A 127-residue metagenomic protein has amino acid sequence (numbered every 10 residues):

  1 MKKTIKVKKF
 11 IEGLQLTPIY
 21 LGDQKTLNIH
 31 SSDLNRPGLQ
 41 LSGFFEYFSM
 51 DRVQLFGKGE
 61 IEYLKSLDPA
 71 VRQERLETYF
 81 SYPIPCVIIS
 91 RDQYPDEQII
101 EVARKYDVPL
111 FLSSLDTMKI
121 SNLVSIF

Functional and structural regions predicted by a protein language model:
M1-Y79: Gly/Thr-rich phosphate-binding loop signature of adenosyl cofactor/nucleotide-binding cores
F44-L55, G59-F127: Feature captures the catalytic cores and cofactor-binding loops of soluble hydro-lyases/lyases that act on carboxylate
